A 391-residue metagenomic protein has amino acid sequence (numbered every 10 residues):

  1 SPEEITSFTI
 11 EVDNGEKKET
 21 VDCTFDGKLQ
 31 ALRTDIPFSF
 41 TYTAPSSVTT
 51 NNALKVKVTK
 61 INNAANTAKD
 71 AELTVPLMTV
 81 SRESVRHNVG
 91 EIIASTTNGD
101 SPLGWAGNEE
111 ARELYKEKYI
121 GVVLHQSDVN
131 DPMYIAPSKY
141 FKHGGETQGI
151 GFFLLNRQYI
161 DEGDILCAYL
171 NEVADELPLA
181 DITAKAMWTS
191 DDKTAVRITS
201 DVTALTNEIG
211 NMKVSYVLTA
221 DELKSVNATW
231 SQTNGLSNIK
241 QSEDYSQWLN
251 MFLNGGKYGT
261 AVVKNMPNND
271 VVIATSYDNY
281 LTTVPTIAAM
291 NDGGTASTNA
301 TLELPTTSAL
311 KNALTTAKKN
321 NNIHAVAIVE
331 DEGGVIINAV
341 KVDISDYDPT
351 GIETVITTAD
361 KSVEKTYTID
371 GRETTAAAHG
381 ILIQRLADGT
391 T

Functional and structural regions predicted by a protein language model:
P2-T9, G15, T24-Q30, I36 (+3 more regions): Short, conserved sequence motifs used for protein processing/export or organelle targeting and for catalysis
R33-V48, T306: Low-complexity, intrinsically disordered segments enriched in Ser/Thr together with acidic residues
A44-N51, K318-N320, A376: Surface-exposed, short loops/turns at beta-strand junctions within beta-sandwich domains
T50-V56, N321-A325, G380: Exposed beta-strand face motif in extracellular beta-rich ectodomains
L77-H87, I182, D343-E373: Residue-level detector of functionally pivotal "anchor" positions at catalytic/ligand-binding pockets or at interdomain
T79-G121, H125: Local sequence-structure signature of Cys/Sec-based thiol-disulfide redox active-site neighborhoods
A94, E330, Y367-T368, R385: Hydrophobic alpha-helical segments, especially N-terminal targeting/anchoring helices
I381-T391: C-terminal tail/sorting-segment detector
